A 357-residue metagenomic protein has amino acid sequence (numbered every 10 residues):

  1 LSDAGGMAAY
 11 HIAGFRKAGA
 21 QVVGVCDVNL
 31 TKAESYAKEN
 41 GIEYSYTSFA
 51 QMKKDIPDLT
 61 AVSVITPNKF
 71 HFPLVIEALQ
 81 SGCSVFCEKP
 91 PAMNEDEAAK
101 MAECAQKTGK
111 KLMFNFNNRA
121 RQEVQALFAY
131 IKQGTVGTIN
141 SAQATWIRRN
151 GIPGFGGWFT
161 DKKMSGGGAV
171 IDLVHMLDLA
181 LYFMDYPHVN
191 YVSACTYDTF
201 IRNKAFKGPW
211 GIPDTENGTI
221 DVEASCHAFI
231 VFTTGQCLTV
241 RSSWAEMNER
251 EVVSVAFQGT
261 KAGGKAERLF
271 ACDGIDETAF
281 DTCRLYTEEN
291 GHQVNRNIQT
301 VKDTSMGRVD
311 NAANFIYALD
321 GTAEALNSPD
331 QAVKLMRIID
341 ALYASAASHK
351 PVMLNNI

Functional and structural regions predicted by a protein language model:
L1-N40: N-terminal Rossmann-like dinucleotide-binding module
G6, N118-T219, H349: Predominantly a Rossmann-like dinucleotide-binding segment in NAD(P)-dependent oxidoreductases
H11, N40-C104, G307: Beta-loop-alpha module in the N-terminal Rossmann-like domain of NAD(P)-dependent dehydrogenases, especially those
V28, V301-A313, D330: Active-site loop of classical SDR/Rossmann-like NAD(P)-dependent oxidoreductases, centered on the catalytic Tyr-X3-Lys
Q51, A61-V64, K107, T233 (+2 more regions): C-terminal helix-rich "cap/oligomerization" subdomain common to oxidoreductases
C87, L112-F114, Q143, V240 (+1 more regions): Hydrophobic residues in well-ordered beta-strands that form the structural core
A99-N117, V136-A142: Rossmann-fold dehydrogenase core element
D178-E277, N311-A325, A341: Contiguous beta-strand/loop segments that form the cofactor/metal-binding neighborhood of enzyme cores
